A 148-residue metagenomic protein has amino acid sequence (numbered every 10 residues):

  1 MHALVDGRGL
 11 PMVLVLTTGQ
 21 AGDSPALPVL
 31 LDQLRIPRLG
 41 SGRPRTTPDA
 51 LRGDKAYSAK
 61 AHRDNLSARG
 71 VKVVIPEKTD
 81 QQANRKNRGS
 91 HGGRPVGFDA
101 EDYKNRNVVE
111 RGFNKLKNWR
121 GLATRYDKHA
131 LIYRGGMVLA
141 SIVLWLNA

Functional and structural regions predicted by a protein language model:
M1-L16: Extended, low-complexity cationic-aromatic segments
V13-L16, S24-L27, A61-D64, R85: A short secondary-structure junction signal
V15-S41: Active-site beta-loop-alpha junctions of metal-dependent nucleic acid enzymes, especially the RNase H-like/DDE
L39-Y126: Helix-centered, glycine/charged polyanion-binding patches within enzymatic domains that contact phosphate-containing
R125-R134: Structural motif
I142-A148: Short helix-capping/linker segments at secondary-structure and domain boundaries
